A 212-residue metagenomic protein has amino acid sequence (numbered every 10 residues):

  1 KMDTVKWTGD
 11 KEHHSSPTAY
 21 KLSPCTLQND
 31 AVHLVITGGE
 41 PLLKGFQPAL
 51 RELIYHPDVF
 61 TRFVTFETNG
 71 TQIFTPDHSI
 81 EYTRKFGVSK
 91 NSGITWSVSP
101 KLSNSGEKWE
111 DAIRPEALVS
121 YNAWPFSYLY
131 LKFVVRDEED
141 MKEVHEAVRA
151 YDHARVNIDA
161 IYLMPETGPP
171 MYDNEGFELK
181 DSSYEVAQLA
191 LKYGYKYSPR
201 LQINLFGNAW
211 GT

Functional and structural regions predicted by a protein language model:
K1-V35: Conserved alpha-helical substructure of the radical SAM core
Y20-D30, L42-T212: Conserved AdoMet/S-adenosylmethionine-binding subsite of the radical SAM
T37-E40: Active-site beta-strand/loop signature of hydrolases that rely on acidic residues for catalysis
